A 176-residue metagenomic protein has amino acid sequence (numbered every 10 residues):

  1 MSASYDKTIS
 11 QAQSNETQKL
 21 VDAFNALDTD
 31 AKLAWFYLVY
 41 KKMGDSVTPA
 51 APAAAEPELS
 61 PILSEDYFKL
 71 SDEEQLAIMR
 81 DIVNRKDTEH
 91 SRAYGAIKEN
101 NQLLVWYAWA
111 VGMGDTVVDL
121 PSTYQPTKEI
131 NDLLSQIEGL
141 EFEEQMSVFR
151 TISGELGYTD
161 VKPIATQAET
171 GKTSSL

Functional and structural regions predicted by a protein language model:
M1-L176: Short amphipathic alpha-helical interaction elements located at domain edges and within/adjacent to intrinsically
